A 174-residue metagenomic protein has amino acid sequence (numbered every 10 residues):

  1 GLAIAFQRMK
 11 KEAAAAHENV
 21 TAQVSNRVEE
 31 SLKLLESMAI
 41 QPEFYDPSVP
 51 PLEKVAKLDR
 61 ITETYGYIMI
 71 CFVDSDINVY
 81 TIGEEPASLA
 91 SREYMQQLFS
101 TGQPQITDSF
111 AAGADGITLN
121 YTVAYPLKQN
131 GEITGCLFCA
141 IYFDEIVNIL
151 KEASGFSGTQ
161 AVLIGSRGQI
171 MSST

Functional and structural regions predicted by a protein language model:
G1-V49, Y65-Y67: Juxtamembrane extracytoplasmic/periplasmic/luminal helical "stalk" adjacent to the first N-terminal
M9, A87-A90, L163: Short acidic-hydrophobic sequence patches enriched in Asp/Glu that either
K10, V55, S91-M95: Amphipathic alpha-helical segments in well-structured domains
E36, M69-C71, Q160-V162: Conserved beta-strand cores of small sensory beta-sandwich domains that regulate signal transduction, primarily PAS/PAC
I40-E43, I77-N78, G168-Q169: Short, solvent-exposed secondary-structure junction/capping segments
V49-G66, Q97, C136, A140-T174: Solvent-exposed, extracytoplasmic
E63-T64, I70, S75-A153: Extracytoplasmic/periplasmic ligand-binding sensor regions of membrane-associated signaling proteins
